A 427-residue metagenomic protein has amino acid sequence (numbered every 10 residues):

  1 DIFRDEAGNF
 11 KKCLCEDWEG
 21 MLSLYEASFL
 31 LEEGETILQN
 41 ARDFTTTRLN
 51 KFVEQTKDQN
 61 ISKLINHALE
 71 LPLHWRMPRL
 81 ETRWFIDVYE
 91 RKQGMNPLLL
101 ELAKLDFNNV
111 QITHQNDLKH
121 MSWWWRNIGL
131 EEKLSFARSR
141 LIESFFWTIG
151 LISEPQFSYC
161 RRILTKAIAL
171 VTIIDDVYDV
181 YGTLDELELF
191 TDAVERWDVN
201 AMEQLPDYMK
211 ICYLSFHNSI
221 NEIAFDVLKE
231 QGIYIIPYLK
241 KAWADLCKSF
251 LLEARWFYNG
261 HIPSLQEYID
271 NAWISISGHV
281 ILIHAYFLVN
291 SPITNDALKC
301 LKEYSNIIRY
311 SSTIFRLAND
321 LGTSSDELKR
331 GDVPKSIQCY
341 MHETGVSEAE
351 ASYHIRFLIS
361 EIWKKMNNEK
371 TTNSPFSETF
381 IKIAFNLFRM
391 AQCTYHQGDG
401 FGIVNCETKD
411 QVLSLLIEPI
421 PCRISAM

Functional and structural regions predicted by a protein language model:
D1-M427: Terpene synthase/cyclase
